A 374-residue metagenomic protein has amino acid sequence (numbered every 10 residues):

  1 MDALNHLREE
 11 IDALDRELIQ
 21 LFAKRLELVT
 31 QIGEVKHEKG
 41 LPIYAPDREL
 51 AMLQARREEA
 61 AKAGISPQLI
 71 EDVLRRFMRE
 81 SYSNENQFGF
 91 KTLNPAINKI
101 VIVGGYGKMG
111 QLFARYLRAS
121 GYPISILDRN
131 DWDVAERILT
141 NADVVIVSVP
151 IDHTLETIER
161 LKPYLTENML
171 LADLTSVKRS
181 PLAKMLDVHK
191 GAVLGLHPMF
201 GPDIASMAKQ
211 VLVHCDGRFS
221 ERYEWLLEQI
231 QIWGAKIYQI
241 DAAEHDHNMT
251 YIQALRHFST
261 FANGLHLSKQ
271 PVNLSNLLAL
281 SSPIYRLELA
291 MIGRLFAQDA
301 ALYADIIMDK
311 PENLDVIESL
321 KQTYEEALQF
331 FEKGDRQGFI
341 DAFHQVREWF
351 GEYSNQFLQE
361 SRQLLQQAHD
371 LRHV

Functional and structural regions predicted by a protein language model:
M1-V101, R115: Extended, charge-rich alpha-helical interface modules
G105: NAD(P)H cofactor-binding loop motif with strongest signal on the N-terminal glycine-rich segment
K108-M109: Hydrophobic/small residue at the entry helix of a nucleotide-binding pocket
I124-R137: Adenosine-cofactor binding site in Rossmann-like domains, unifying the SAM/SAH pocket of S-adenosylmethionine-dependent
E136-M185: Rossmann-fold NAD(P) dinucleotide-binding segment
K178-K236, I240, D246: Rossmann-fold dinucleotide-binding core
Q210, E224, H245-L274, L278-A297: Active-site-proximal catalytic alpha-helix in oxidoreductases
L278-Y353: Interdomain hinge/lid region at the active-site interface of Rossmann-like NAD(P)-dependent oxidoreductases
